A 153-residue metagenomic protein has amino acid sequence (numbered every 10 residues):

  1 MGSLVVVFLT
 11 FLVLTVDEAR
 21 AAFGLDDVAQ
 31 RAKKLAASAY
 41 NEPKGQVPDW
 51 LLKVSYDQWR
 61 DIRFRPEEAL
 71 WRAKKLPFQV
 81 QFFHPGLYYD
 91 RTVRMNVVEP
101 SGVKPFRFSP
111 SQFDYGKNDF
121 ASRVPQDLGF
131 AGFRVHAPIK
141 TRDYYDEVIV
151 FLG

Functional and structural regions predicted by a protein language model:
S3-V13: Bacterial N-terminal signal peptides
A19-G24: Boundary at the C-terminal end of the N-terminal hydrophobic targeting segment
D26, Q30-G153: Solvent-exposed N-terminal domain segments of exported/luminal and surface proteins
